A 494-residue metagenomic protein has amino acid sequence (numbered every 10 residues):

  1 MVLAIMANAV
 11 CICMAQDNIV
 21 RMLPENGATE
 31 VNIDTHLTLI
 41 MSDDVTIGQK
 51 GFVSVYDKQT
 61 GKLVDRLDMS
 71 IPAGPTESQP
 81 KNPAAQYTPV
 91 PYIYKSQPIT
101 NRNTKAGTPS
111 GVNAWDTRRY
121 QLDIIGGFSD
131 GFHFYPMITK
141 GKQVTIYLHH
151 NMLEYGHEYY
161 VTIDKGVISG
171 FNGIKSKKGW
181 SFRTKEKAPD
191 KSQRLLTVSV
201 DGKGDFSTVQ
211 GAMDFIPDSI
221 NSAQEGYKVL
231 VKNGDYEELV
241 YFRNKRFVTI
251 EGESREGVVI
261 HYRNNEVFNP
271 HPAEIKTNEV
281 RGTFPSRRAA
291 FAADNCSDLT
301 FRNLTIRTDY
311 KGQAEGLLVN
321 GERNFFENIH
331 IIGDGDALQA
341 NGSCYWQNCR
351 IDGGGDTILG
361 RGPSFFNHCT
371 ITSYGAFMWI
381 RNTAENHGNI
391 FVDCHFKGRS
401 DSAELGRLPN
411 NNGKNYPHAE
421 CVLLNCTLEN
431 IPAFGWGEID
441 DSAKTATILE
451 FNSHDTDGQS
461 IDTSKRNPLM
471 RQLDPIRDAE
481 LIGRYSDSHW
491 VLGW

Functional and structural regions predicted by a protein language model:
M1-Q16: Bacterial Sec-dependent N-terminal signal peptides
I5, K50, V240-Y241: Short glycine-/acidic-enriched loop or helix-start segments at secondary-structure transitions that form or flank
M6, A28, H150, Y155 (+2 more regions): Short N-terminal micro-motifs specific to bacterial/archaeal maturation and metal-cluster initiation sites
Q16-P189: Acidic, low-complexity Ser/Thr/Gly/Pro-rich repeat segments typical of extracellular/periplasmic and surface-exposed
K187-W494: Sequence-level preference for short, compositionally simple segments enriched in small aliphatic or small polar residues
